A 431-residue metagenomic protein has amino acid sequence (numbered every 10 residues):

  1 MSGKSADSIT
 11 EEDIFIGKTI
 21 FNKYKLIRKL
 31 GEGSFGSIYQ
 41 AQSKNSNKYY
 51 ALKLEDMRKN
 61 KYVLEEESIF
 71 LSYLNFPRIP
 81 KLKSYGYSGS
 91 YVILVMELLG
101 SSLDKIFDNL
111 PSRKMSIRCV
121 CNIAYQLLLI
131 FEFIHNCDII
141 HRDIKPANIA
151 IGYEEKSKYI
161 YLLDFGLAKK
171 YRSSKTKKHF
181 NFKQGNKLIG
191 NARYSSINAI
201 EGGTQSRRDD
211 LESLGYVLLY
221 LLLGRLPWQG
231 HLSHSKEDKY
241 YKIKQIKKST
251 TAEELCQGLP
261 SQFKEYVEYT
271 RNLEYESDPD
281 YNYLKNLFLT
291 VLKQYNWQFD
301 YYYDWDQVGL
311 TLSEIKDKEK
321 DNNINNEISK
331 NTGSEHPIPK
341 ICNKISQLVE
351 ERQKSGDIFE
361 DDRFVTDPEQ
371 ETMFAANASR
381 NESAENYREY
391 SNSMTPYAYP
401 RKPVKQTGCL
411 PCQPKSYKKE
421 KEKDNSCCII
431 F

Functional and structural regions predicted by a protein language model:
S37: Conserved N-lobe ATP-binding subsite of Hanks-type protein kinase domains, especially the beta3 VAIK lysine
S43-Y62: ATP-binding glycine-rich loop module of kinase domains
I69-P77: Structural motif at the C-terminus of the N-lobe alphaC helix and the adjacent alphaC-beta4 loop of the Hanks-type
K81-V92, G100: Short beta-strand micro-motifs within the conserved protein kinase catalytic domain, predominantly in the N-lobe
L99-N109: Structural motif in protein kinase domains
I123-A124: Activation segment signature within eukaryotic-like protein kinase domains
H135-Y153: Catalytic-loop of the protein kinase fold
G152-I189: Activation segment/activation loop of eukaryotic-type protein kinase catalytic domains
